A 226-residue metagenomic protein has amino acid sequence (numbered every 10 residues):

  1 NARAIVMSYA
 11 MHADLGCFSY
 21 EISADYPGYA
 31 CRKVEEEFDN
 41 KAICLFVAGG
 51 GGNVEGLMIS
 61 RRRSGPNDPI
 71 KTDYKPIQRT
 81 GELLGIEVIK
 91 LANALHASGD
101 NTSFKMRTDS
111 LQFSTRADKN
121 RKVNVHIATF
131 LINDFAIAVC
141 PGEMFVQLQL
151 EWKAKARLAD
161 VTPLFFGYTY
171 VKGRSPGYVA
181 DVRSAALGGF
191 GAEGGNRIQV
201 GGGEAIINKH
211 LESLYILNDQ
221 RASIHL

Functional and structural regions predicted by a protein language model:
N1-L226: Non-catalytic substrate/cofactor recognition surfaces at enzyme active-site rims
